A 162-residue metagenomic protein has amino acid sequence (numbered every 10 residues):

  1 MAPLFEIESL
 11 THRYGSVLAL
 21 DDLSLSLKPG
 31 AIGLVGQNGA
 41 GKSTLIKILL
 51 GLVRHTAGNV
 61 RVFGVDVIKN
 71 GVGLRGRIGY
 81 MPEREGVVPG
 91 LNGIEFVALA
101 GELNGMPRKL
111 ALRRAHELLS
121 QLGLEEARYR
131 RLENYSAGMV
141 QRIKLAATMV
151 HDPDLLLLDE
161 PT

Functional and structural regions predicted by a protein language model:
Q37-G41: Walker A (P-loop) phosphate-binding loop of ABC-type ATPase nucleotide-binding domains
G58-K69, G73-L74: Conserved ABC transporter NBD signature motif
A98, E102, K109-A127: Conserved ABC ATPase "signature" region
R131-Y135: Conserved ABC ATPase signature
D152: Conserved catalytic motifs of ABC-family nucleotide-binding domains
L156-E160: Catalytic Walker B motif of ABC-type/P-loop ATPase nucleotide-binding domains
